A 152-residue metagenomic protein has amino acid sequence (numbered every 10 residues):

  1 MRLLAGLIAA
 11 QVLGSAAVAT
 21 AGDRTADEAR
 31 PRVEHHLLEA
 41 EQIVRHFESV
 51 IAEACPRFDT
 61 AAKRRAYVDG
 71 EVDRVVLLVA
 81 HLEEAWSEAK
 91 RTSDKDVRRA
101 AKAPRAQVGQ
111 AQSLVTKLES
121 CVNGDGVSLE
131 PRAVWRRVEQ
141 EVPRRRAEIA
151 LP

Functional and structural regions predicted by a protein language model:
M1-L4: Positively charged n-region of N-terminal signal peptides that target proteins for export
G6-S15: Bacterial N-terminal signal peptides
A19-A21: Boundary at the C-terminal end of the N-terminal hydrophobic targeting segment
T25-F58, A100-P152: C-terminal amphipathic alpha-helix
Q42-E84: N-terminal, post-signal-peptide region of Sec/Tat-exported proteins
A61, R65, V76-P104, C121-D125: Short, solvent-exposed, charged loop/turn and helix-capping segments that join or cap alpha-helices on peripheral
D73, S87, Q140: Replace "anionic and nucleotidyl ligands
